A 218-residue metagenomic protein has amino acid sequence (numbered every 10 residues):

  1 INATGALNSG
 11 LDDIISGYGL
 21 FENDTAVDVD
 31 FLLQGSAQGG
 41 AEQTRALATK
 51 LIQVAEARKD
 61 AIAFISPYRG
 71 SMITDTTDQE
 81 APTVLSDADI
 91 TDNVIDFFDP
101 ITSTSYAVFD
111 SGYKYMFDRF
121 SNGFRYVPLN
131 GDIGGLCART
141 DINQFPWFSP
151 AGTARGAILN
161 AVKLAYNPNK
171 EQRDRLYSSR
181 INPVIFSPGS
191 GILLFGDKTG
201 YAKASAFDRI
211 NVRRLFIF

Functional and structural regions predicted by a protein language model:
I1-F218: A glycine- and small-residue-enriched flexible loop/hinge signal that marks low-structured segments
